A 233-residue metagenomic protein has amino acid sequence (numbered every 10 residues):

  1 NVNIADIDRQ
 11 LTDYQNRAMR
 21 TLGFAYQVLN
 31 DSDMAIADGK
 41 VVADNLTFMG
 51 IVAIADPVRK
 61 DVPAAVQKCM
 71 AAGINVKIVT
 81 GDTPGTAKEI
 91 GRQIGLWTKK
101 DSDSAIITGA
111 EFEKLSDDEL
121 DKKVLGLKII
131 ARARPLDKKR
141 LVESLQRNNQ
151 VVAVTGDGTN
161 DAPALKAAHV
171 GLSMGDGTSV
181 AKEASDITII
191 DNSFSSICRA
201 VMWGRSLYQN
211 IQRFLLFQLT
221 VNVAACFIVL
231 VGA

Functional and structural regions predicted by a protein language model:
N1-K88, K114-D118: Signature of the cytosolic headpiece of P-type E1-E2 ATPases
D13, T21-G23, F48-A53, K68-M70 (+10 more regions): Structured core elements
Q15, Q67-M70, Q146, N160 (+2 more regions): Signal for well-folded cores of large energy- and translation-related assemblies
Y26-L29, G81-T83, G158-T159, D176-T178 (+1 more regions): Short, ordered loop/turn segments at secondary-structure junctions
D31-D33, V58, P84-T86, D137-K139 (+4 more regions): Flexible loop/turn segments at secondary-structure boundaries
P63-A65, T83-I94, L136-L141, G158-A168: Acidic, divalent-metal-coordinating active-site segment for phosphoryl/phosphodiester hydrolysis, typified by short
I94, T98-V154, A168, L172-A233: Membrane-embedded transport module
